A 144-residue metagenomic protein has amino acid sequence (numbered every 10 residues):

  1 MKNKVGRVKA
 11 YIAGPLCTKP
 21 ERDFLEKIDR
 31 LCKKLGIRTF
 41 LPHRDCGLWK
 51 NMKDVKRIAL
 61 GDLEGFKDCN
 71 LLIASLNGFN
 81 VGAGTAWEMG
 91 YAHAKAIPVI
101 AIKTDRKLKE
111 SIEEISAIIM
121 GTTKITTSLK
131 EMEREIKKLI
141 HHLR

Functional and structural regions predicted by a protein language model:
M1-R144: Conserved catalytic or regulatory cores that recognize and/or transform ribose-phosphate-containing ligands
